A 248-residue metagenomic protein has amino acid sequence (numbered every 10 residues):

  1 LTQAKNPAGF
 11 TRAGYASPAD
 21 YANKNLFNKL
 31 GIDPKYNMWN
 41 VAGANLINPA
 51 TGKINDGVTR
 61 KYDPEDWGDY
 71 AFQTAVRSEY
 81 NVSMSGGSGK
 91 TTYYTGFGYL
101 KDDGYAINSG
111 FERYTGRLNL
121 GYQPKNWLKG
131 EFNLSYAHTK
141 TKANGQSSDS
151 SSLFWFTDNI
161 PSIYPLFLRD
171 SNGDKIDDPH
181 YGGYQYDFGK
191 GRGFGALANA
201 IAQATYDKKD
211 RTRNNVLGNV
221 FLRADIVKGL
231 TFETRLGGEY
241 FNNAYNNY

Functional and structural regions predicted by a protein language model:
L1-D63, T74, G104-S109, T115-L217 (+1 more regions): Surface-exposed loop/interface segments of Gram-negative outer-membrane beta-barrel transport/assembly proteins
W67-D69: Surface-exposed cleft-lining segments at the edges of enzyme active sites
R77, S88-G89, Q123-K125, D225-V227: Outer-membrane beta-barrel channels and translocator barrels
V82-G86, G116-Y122, G218-A224: Residues on the lipid-exposed face of transmembrane beta-strands in outer-membrane beta-barrel proteins
G86-K90, Y99: A generic beta-sheet turn/junction motif
L230: An active-site-proximal structural segment forming one wall of the substrate-binding cleft that immediately precedes
